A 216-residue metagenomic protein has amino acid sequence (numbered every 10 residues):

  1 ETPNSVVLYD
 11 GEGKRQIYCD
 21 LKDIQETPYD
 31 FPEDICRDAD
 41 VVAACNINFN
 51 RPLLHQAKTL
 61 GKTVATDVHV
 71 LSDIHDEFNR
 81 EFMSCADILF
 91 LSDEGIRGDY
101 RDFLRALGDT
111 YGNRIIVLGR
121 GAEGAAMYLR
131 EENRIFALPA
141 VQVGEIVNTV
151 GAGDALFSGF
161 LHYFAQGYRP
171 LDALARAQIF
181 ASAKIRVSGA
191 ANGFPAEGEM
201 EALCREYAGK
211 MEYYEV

Functional and structural regions predicted by a protein language model:
E1, G13, E132, Q142-E145 (+1 more regions): Residue-level detector of flexible, active-site-proximal loop/helix-junction positions within diverse enzyme catalytic
E1-S5, Q25-E26: Gly/Ser-rich phosphate-binding catalytic loop and adjacent alpha/beta segment that cradle a phosphoryl group at enzyme
T2, G119, T149: Ser/Thr-centric signal marking residues that sit in or immediately flank functional binding/regulatory motifs
T2-N4, E123, L156: Change "...and in nucleic-acid phosphodiester-cleaving endonucleases..." to "...and in nucleic-acid processing enzymes
P3-N4, D76-E77, S182, C204: Short Asp/Glu-rich motifs
V7, D38-D40, A155, Y163: A general secondary-structure boundary signal
Y9-A137, A196-E199, Y207, M211-V216: Ribokinase/PfkB-type carbohydrate-kinase core domain
T110, R114, V141-K210, Y214: Conserved post-catalytic alpha-helical subdomain immediately downstream of the catalytic base and nucleotide-binding
